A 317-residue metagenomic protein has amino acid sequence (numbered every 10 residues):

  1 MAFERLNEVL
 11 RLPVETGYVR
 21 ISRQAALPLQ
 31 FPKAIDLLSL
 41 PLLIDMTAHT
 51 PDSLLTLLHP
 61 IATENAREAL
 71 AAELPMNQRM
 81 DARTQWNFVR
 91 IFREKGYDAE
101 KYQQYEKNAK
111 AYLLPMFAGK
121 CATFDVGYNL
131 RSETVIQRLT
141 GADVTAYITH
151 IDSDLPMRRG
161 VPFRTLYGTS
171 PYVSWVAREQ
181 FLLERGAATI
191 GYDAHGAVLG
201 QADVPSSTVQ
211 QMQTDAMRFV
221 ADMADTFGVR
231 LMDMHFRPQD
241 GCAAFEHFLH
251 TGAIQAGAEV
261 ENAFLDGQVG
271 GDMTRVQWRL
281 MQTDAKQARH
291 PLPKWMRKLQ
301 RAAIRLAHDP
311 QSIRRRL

Functional and structural regions predicted by a protein language model:
M1-L317: Long, low-complexity, Lys/Arg-enriched
